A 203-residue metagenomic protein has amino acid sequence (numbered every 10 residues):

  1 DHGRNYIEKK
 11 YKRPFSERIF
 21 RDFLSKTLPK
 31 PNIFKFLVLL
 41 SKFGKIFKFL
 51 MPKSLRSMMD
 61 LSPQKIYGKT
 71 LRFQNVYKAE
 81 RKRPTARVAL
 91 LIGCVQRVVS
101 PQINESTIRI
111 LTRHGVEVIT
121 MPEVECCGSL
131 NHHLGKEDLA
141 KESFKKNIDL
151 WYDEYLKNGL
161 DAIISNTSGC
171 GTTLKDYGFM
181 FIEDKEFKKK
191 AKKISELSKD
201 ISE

Functional and structural regions predicted by a protein language model:
H2-E203: Iron-sulfur cluster-binding electron-transfer modules in prokaryotic oxidoreductases
